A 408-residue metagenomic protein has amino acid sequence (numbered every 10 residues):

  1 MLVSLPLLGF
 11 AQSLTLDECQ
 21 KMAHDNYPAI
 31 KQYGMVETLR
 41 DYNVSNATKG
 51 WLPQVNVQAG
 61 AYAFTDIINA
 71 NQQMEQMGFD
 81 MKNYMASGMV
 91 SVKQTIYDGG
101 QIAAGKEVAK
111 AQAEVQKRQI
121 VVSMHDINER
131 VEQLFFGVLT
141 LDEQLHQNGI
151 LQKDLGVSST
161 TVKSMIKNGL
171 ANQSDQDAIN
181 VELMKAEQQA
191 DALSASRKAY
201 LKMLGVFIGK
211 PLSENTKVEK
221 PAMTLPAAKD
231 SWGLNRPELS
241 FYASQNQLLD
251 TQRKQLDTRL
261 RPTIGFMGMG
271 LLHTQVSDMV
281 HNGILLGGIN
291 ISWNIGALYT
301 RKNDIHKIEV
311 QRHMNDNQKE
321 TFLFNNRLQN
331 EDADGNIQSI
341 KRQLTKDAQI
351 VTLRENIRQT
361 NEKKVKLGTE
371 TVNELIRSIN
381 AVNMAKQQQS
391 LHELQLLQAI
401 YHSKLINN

Functional and structural regions predicted by a protein language model:
M1-L8: Bacterial N-terminal signal peptides
F10-N56, L170-N172, G205-Q252, D334 (+1 more regions): Bacterial Sec-pathway N-terminal export signals of envelope proteins
D17-Q20, L212, Q388-N408: Acidic, low-complexity, intrinsically disordered peripheral segments
K31, Q54-M74, K82, K93-V122 (+3 more regions): Small/polar (Gly/Ser/Thr/Ala-rich) solvent-exposed segments that form structured loops/beta-strands/short helices used
Q32-A47, S123, I127-H146, Y200 (+3 more regions): Amphipathic alpha-helical coiled-coil segments
M85-S87, Q133, A178, T263 (+1 more regions): Transmembrane beta-barrel architecture of outer-membrane proteins
M89-S91, F135, G288-N290, D334: Membrane-embedded beta-strand positions in outer-membrane beta-barrel channels/transporters
S123-N235, I340, V382, Q389 (+1 more regions): Periplasmic alpha-helical coiled-coil/stalk elements that build and connect Gram-negative outer-membrane
